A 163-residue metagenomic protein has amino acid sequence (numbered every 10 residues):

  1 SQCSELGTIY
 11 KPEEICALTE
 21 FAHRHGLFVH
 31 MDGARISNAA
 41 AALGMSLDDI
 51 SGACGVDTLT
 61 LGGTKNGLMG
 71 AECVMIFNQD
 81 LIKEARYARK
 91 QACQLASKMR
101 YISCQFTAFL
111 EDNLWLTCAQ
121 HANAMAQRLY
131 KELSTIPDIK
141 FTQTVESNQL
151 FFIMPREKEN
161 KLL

Functional and structural regions predicted by a protein language model:
S1-K158, L162-L163: Conserved PLP-enzyme active-site core in the AAT-like
